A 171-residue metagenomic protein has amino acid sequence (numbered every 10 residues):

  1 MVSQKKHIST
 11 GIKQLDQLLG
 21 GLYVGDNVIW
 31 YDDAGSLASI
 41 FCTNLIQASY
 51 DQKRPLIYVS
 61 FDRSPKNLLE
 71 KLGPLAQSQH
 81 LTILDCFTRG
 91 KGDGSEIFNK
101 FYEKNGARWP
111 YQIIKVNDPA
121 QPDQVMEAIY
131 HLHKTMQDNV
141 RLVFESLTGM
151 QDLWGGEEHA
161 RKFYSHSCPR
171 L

Functional and structural regions predicted by a protein language model:
M1-K6, G25-D32, A107-Q121: Acidic/glycine-enriched edge-of-secondary-structure segments
S3, H7-L69: Glycine-rich P-loop/Walker A and Walker A-like loops and their local beta1-loop-alpha1 context in P-loop NTPases
P55, H80, D138-R141, L171: Loop/turn-to-beta-strand initiation segments
I57-S60, L84-C86, N99-K100: Short internal beta-strands
L68-A76, F98: Short, aromatic/basic amphipathic alpha-helical patches
H80-G90: A glycine-rich helix N-cap at a beta->alpha junction
G90-P169: Phosphate-binding/switch loop-helix module in NTP-utilizing enzymes
